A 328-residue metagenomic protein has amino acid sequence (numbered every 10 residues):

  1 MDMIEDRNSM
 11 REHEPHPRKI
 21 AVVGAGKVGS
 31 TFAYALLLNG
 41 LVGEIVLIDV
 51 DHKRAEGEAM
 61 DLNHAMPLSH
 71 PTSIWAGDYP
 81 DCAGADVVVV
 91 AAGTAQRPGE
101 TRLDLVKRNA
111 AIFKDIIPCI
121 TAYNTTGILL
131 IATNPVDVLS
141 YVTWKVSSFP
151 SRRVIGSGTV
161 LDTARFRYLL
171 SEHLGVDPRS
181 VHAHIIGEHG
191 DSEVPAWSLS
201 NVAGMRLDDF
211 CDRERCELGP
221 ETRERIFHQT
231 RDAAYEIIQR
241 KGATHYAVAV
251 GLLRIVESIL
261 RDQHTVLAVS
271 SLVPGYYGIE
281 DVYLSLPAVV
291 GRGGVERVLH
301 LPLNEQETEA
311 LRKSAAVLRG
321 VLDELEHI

Functional and structural regions predicted by a protein language model:
D2-R18: A short, basic/flexible loop-to-alpha-helix module at the beginning of a structural domain
M3-R7, E44, I48-A85, E100 (+1 more regions): Conserved N-terminal Rossmann-fold NAD(P) cofactor-binding segment
A25-G26: Glycine-rich Rossmann-fold phosphate-binding loop(s) that bind the pyrophosphate of adenine dinucleotide cofactors
G29-S30: N-terminal Rossmann-fold NAD(P) dinucleotide-binding loop
L38-E44, S148-P150: Conserved S-adenosyl-L-methionine
P67-I128: Rossmann-like NAD(P)-binding element
R102-R167: Rossmann-like NAD(P)(H) cofactor-binding subdomain of soluble oxidoreductases
S147-R153, D162-I328: C-terminal substrate-binding/catalytic lobe of Rossmann-fold NAD(P)-dependent dehydrogenases
